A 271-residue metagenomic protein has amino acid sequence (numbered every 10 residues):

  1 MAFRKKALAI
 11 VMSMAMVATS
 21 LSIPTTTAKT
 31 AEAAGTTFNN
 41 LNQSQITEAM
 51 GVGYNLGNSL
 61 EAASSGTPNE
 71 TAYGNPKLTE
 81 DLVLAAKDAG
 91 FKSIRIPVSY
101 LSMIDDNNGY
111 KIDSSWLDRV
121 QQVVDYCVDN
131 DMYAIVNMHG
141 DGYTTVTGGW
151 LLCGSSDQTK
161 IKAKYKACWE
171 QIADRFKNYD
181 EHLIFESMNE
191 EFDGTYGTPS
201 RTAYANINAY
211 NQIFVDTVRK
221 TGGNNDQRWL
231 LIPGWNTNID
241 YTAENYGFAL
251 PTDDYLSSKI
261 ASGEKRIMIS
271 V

Functional and structural regions predicted by a protein language model:
M1-V11: Bacterial Sec-dependent N-terminal signal peptides
M12, M16-S20: Hydrophobic core
S20-G35: Sec-dependent signal peptide cleavage junction
A31-S93: N-terminal carbohydrate-binding accessory modules
V52-L56, I94-I96, A134-V136, F185 (+2 more regions): Hydrophobic faces of well-ordered beta-strands that scaffold small-molecule active sites in alpha/beta enzyme cores
N58-A62, S93, S99-I104, G140-T144 (+2 more regions): Solvent-exposed loop/turn segments at secondary-structure junctions within structured extracellular/periplasmic domains
G74-S93, G109-G140, T144-I184, N206-R219: An active-site-proximal structural segment forming one wall of the substrate-binding cleft that immediately precedes
N75, A167-E170, D174, Y179-H182 (+1 more regions): Extracellular glycoside hydrolase catalytic/binding regions
